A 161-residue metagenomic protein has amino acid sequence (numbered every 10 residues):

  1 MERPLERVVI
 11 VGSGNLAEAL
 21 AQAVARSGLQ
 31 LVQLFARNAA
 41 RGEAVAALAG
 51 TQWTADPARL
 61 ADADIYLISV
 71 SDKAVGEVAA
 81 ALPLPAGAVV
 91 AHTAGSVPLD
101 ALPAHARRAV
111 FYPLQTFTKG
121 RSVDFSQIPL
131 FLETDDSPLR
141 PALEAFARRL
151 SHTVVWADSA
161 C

Functional and structural regions predicted by a protein language model:
M1-T54: NAD(P)+-binding Rossmann beta1-loop-alpha1 motif at the extreme N-terminus of oxidoreductases
P4-R7, G87, Q127: Phosphate-coordination loops involved in phosphoryl transfer and adenosine-cofactor binding
V8-I10, I68, L132: Hydrophobic Val/Ile/Leu positions in short beta-strands of Rossmann-like dinucleotide-binding domains
A25-R26, P83-L84, F146-R149: Short, solvent-exposed amphipathic alpha-helical segments in soluble enzyme and RNA/protein-processing domains
L29-Q30, A106, H152: Short phosphate-binding/catalytic loops that engage adenosine nucleotides
A39, Q52-V123, L143: Rossmann-like NAD(P)(H) cofactor-binding subdomain of soluble oxidoreductases
R41-L48, S122-C161: Internal alpha-helical scaffold of NAD(P)-dependent oxidoreductase catalytic cores
